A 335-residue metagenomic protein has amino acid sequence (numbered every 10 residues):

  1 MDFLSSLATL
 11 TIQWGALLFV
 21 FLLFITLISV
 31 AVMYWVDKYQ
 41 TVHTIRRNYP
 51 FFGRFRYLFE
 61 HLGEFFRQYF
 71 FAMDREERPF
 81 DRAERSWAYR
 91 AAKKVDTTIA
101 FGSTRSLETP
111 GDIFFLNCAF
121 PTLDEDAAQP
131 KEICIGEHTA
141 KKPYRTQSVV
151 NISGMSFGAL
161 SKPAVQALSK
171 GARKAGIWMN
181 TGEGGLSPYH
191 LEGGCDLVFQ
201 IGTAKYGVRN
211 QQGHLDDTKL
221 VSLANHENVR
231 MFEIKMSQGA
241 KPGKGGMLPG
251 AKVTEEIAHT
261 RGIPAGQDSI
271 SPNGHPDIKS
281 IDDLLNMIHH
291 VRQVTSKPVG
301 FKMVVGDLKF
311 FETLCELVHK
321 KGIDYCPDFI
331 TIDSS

Functional and structural regions predicted by a protein language model:
D2-W178, G184-G194, F199-A240, P249-G250: Conserved, well-structured core domains of diverse proteins
K170, L186, L191-G193, Q212-S335: Alpha/beta enzyme core
